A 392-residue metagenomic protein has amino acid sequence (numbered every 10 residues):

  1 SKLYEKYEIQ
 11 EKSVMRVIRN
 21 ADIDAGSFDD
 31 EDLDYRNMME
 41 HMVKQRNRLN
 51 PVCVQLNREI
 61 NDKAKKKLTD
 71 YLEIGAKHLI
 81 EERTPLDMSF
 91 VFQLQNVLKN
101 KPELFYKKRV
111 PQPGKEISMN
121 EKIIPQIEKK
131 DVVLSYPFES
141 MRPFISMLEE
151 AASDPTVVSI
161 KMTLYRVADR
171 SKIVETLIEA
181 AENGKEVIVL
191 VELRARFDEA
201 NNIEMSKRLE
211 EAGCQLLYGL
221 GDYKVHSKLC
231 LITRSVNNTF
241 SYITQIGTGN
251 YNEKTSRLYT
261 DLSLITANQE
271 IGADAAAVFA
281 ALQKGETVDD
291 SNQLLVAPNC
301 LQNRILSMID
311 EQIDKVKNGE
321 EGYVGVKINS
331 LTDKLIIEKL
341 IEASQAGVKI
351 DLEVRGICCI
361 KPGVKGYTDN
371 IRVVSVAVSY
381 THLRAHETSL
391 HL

Functional and structural regions predicted by a protein language model:
S1-P85, E103-L104, K129-K130, Y136-E139: Extended, highly charged clamp/arch subdomains and adjacent linkers that form or line substrate-binding channels
L3-E5, E31-V43, P137-A151, R170-A181 (+2 more regions): Structured alpha-helical segments in the cores of large, soluble enzyme domains
I18, Q55-N57, S135-P137, K161-Y165 (+12 more regions): Generic beta-strand/beta-sheet core signal
A25-F28, K63-K66, R142-I145, R170 (+8 more regions): Short helix/loop capping segments that flank catalytic or ligand/cofactor-binding pockets
Q45, S153-A212, M308-D369: Primarily the HKD phosphodiesterase
A76-S159, N238-L306: Active-site cores of enzymes that catalyze phosphoryl transfer or operate on phosphate-rich substrates
K224-V225: Conserved phosphate-handling catalytic cores of large alpha/beta enzymes
T381-T388: Conserved small/polar residues in nucleotide/adenosyl-binding loops
